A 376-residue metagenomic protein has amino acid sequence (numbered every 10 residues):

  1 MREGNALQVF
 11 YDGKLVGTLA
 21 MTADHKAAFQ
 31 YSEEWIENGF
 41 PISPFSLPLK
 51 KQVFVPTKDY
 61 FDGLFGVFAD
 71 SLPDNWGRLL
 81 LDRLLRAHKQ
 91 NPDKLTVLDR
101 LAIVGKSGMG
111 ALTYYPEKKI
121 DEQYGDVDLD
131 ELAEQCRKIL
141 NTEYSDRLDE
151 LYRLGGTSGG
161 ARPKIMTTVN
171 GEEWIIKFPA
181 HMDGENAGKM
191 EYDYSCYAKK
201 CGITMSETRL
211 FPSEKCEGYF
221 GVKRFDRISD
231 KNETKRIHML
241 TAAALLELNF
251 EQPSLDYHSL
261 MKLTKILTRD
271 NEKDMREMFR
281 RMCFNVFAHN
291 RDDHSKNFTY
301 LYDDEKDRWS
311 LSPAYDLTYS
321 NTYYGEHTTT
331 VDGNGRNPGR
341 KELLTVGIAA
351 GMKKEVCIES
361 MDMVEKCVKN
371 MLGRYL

Functional and structural regions predicted by a protein language model:
M1-S295, T299-L376: Phosphate/dinucleotide-binding and metal-coordinating scaffold of catalytic cores in nucleotide-dependent enzymes
